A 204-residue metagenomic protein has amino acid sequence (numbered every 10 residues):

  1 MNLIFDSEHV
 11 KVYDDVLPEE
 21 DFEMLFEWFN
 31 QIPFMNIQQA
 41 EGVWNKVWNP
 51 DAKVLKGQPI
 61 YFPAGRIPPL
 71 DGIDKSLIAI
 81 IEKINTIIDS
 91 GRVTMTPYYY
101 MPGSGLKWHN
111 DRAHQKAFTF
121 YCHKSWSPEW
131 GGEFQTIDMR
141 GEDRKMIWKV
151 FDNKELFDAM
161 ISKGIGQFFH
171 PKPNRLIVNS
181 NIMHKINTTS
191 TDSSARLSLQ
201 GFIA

Functional and structural regions predicted by a protein language model:
M1-I84: Non-heme Fe(II)/2-oxoglutarate
T86-A204: Catalytic core of non-heme Fe(II) oxygenases with the double-stranded beta-helix
